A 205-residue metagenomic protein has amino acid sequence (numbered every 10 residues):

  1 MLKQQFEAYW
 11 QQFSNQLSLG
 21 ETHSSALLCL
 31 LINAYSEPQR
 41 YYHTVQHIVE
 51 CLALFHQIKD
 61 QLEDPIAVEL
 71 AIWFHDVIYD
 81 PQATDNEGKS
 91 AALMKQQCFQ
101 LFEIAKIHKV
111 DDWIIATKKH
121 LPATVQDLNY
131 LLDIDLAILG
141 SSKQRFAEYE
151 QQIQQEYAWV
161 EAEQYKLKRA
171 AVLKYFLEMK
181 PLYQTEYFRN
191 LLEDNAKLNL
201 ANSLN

Functional and structural regions predicted by a protein language model:
M1-F13, S36-H43, L54-E63, F74 (+2 more regions): Divalent metal-dependent phosphate-bond-processing catalytic cores, especially two-metal-ion Mg2+/Mn2+ enzymes that act
F6-Q11, S25-C29, L52, A67 (+3 more regions): An amphipathic alpha-helix signature
S24-I32, V45, V49, E69 (+1 more regions): Short, well-structured alpha-helical segments
E37-H47, Y79-A92: Active-site metal-coordination segments of metallo-dependent hydrolases
V49, I66-A71, H108-D111, L128-L131 (+1 more regions): Non-catalytic, well-ordered alpha-helical scaffold segments
C51, I66-P81, S90, I114-K118: His-Asp-centered metal-binding catalytic motifs of divalent-metal-dependent phosphohydrolases/nucleases
Q61-A67, T84-N86, A105-K106: Short, flexible active-site-proximal loops enriched in glycine and acidic residues
S90-A123: Histidine- and acidic-residue-rich, metal-dependent catalytic cores
